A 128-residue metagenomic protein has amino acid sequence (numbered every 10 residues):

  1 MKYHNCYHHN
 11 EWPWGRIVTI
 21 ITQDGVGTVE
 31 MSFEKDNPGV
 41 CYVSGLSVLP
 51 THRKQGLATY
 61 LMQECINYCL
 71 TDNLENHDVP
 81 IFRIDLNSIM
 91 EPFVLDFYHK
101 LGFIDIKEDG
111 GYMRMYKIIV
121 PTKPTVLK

Functional and structural regions predicted by a protein language model:
M1-H9, T122-K128: Conserved N-terminal entry element of GNAT/NAT acetyltransferase domains
H4-V29: Conserved beta-hairpin
G15-I17, G110-R114: Short hydrophobic/aromatic beta-strand or adjacent loop that forms the aromatic wall/cage of a ligand/substrate-binding
D24-E34, V40-S47: Conserved beta-strand in the GNAT
V48, K54-C69, K100: Conserved acetyl-CoA-binding loop-helix of GNAT-fold acetyltransferases
Y68-V79: Alpha-helix termini
D78-L95, Y112-Y116: Conserved beta-strand-loop-alpha-helix junction that forms the acyl-donor binding cleft
H99-E108: Conserved acetyl-CoA-binding loop of GNAT-fold acetyltransferases
